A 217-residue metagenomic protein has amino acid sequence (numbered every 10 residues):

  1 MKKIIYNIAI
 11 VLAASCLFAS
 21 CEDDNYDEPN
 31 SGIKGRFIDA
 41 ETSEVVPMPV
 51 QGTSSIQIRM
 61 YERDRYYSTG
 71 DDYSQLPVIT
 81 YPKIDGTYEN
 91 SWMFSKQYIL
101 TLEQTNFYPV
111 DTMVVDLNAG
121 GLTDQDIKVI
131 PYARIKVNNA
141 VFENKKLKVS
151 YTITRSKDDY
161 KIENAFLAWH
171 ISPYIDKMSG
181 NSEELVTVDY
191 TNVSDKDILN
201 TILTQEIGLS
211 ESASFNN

Functional and structural regions predicted by a protein language model:
M1-Y6, S15-E44: Bacterial Sec-dependent N-terminal signal peptides
R36-T53, S156: Structural motif
R63-T87: Short, acidic Ser/Thr/Gly-rich low-complexity loop/linker segments typical of extracellular and cell-surface proteins
I84-V110: A short, solvent-exposed beta-strand micro-motif common in secreted/extracellular proteins
G86-N90, T123-Q125, L199-I207: Short strand-edge motifs at loop-to-beta-strand transitions and within beta-strands of extracellular beta-rich domains
S95, N200, I207-N217: Beta-strand-rich modules
T105-Y132: Structured interaction patches on ligand/partner-binding surfaces of diverse proteins
V129-I162: Compositionally biased low-complexity segments at domain edges in trafficked proteins and select soluble regulators
